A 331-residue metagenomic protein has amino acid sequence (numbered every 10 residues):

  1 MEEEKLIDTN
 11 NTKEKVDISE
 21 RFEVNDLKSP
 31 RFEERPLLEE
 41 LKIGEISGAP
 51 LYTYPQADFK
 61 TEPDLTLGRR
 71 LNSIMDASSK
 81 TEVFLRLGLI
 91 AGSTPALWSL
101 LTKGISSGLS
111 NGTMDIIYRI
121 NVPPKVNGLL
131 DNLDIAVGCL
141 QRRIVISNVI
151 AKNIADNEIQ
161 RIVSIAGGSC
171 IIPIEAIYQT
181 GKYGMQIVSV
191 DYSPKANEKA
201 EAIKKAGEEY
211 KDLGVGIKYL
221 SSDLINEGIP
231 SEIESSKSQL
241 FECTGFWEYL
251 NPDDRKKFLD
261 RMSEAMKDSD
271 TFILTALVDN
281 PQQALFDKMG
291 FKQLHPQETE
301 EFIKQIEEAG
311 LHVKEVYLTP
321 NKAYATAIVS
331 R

Functional and structural regions predicted by a protein language model:
L6-L87, G108-L109, M114, V122-I154 (+7 more regions): Class I (Rossmann-like) S-adenosyl-L-methionine-dependent methyltransferase catalytic domain, capturing the SAM-binding
G88-S93: Leucine-rich, amphipathic alpha-helical/linker segments
L100-G104: Short, surface-exposed "cap/lid" segments of acyl-processing enzymes
I159, K237-S238: Local beta-strand N-terminus motif with an aromatic residue
S164: Class I SAM-dependent methyltransferase core
E242: A conserved beta-strand element that flanks and buttresses the S-adenosyl-L-methionine
F246: Hydrophobic adenine-recognition pocket in adenosine-nucleotide-binding enzymes
L250-N251, M266-D268: Helix-to-beta-strand junctions that scaffold the AdoMet/dcAdoMet cofactor pocket in Class I SAM-dependent enzymes
